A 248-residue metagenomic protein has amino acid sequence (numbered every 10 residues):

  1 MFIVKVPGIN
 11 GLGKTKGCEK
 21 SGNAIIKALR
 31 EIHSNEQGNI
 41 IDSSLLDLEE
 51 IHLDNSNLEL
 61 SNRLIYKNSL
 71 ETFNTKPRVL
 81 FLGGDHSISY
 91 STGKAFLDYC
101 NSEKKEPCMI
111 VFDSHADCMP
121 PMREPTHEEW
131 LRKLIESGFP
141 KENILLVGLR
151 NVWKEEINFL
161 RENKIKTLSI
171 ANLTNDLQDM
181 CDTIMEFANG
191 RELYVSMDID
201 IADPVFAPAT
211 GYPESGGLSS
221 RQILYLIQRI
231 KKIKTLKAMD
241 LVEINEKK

Functional and structural regions predicted by a protein language model:
F2-K248: Conserved alpha-helical scaffold segments that buttress catalytic/binding sites
